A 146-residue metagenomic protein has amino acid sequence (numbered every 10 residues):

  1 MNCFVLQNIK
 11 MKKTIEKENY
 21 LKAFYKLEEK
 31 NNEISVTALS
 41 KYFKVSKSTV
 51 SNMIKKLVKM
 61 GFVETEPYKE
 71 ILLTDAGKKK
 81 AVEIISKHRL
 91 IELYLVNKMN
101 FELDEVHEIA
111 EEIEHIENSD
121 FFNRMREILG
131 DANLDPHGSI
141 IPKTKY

Functional and structural regions predicted by a protein language model:
N2-V5, E114-Y146: C-terminal regulatory/oligomerization modules of transcriptional regulators
K12-V45: N-terminal helix-turn-helix DNA-binding core of bacterial DNA-binding proteins
K41, V58-K59, N97: Alpha-helical residues within the helix-turn-helix
S48, D104: Key DNA-contact positions within bacterial/archaeal DNA-binding proteins
V58-P67: A short, conserved structural fragment
K69-H88: Basic, amphipathic "hinge/linker" alpha-helix immediately C-terminal to the N-terminal HTH DNA-binding motif
